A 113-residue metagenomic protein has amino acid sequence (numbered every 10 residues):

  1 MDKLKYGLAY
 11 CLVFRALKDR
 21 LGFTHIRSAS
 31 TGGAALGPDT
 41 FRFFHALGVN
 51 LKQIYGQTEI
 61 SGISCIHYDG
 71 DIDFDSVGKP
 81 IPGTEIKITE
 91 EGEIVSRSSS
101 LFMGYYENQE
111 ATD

Functional and structural regions predicted by a protein language model:
K5, A9-D113: Conserved AMP-binding/adenylate-forming
